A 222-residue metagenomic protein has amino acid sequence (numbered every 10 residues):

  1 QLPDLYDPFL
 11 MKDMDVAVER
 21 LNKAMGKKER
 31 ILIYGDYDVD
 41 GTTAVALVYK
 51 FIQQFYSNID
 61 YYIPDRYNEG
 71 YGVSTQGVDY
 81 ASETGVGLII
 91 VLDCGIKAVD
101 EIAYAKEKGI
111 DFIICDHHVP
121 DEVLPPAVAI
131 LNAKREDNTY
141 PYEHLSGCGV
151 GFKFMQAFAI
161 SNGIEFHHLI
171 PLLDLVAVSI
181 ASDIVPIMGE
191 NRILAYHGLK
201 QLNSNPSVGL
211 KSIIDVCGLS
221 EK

Functional and structural regions predicted by a protein language model:
Q1-K222: Replace "Mg2+/Mn2+-dependent" with "divalent metal-dependent
